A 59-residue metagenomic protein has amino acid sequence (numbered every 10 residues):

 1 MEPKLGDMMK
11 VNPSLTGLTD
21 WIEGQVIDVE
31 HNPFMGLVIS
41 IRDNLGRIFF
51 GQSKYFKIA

Functional and structural regions predicted by a protein language model:
L5-A59: Basic/aromatic-rich interaction segments and small domains that mediate binding to polyanionic partners
